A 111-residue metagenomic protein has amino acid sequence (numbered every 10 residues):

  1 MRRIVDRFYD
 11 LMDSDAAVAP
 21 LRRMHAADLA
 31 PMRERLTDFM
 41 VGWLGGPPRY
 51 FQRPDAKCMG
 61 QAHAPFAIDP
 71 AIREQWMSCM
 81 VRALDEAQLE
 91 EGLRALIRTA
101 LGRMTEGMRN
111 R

Functional and structural regions predicted by a protein language model:
M1-R111: Core of compact, soluble alpha-helical bundle domains
